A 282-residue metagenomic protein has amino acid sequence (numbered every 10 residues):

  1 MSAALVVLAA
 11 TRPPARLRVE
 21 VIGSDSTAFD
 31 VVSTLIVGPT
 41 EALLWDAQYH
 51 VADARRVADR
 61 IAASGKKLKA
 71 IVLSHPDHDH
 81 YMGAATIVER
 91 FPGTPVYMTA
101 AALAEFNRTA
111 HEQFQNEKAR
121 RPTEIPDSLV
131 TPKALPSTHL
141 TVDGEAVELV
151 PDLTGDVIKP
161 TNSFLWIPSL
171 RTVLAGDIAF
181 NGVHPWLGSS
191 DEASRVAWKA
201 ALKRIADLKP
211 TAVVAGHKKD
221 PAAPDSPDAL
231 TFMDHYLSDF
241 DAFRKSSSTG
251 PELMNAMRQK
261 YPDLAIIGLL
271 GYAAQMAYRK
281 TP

Functional and structural regions predicted by a protein language model:
L5-A9, D207-A212, K219-P282: Accessory terminal helices/loops
P14-A63, K67, S163-G176: Conserved beta-strand hairpin/beta-sheet module of binuclear metal-dependent hydrolase folds, prominently
T27, Y49-A52, H75-H80, A102-E105 (+4 more regions): Solvent-exposed loop/turn segments at secondary-structure junctions within structured extracellular/periplasmic domains
I36, D46, I61, H75 (+6 more regions): Divalent metal-coordination and catalytic microenvironments
I36, P136-G144, A215: Short acidic-hydrophobic surface loop/beta-edge motif
L43-D46, K69-L73, E148-L149: Short catalytic-loop micro-motif centered on adjacent basic/acidic residues
Y49-H50, D152-T231, H235, D239: Metallo-beta-lactamase
A63-T141: Active-site HxH/HxHxD metal-binding segment of metal-dependent hydrolases
